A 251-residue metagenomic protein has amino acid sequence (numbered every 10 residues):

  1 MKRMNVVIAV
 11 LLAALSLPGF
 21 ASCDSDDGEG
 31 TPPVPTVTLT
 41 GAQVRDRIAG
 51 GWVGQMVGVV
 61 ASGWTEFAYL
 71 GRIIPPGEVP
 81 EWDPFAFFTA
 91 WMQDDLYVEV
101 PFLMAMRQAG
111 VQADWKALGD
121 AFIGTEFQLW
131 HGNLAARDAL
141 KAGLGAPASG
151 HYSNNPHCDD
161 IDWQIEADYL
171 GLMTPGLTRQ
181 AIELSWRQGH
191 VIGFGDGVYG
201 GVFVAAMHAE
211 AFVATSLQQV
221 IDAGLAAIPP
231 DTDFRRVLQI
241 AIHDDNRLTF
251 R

Functional and structural regions predicted by a protein language model:
M1-I8: Bacterial N-terminal signal peptides that target proteins for export
S16-P35: Bacterial Sec-dependent N-terminal signal peptides
L39, L140, S149-C158, Y169-L177 (+2 more regions): Accessory "access/gating" subregions that flank catalytic or transport cores
L39-S62: Mature N-terminal segment immediately following signal peptide/propeptide cleavage in secreted/periplasmic
V44, F87-Q93, F127, Y152-D159 (+2 more regions): Alpha-helix capping and helix-loop boundary segments enriched in small/acidic/polar residues
G63-V100, W115-W130: Active-site-surrounding "flap" and adjacent substrate/cofactor-binding loops of secreted or lumenal enzymes, prototyped
F67-W82, L134-A148, M173-L184: Active-site-adjacent bridging/hinge elements
G110-D162, L172: Extracytoplasmic mature domains of secreted/periplasmic and thylakoid-lumen proteins
